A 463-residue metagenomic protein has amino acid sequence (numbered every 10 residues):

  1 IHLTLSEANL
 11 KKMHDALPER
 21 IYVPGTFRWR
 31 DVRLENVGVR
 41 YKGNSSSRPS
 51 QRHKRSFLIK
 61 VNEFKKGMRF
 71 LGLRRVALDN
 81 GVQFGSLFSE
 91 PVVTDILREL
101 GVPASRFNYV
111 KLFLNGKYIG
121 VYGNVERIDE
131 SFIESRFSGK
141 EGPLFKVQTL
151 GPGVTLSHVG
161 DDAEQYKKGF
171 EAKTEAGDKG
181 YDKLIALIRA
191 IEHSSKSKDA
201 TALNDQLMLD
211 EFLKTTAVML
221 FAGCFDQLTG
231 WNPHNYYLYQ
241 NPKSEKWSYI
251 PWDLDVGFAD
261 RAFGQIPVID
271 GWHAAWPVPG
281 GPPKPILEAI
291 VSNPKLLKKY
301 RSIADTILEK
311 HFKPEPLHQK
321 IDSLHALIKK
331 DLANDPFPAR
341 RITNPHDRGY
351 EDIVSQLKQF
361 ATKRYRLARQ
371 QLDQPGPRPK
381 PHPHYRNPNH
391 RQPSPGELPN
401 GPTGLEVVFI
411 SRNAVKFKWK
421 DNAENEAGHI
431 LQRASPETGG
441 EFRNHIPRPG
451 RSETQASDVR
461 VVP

Functional and structural regions predicted by a protein language model:
I1-F88, V92: Conserved NTP-binding catalytic cores of kinases and kinase-like/nucleotidyltransferase enzymes across multiple kinase
N9, V32, V37, K173-Y237 (+1 more regions): Middle-to-C-terminal accessory/interaction subdomains
Y22-P24, E426-I430: Exposed beta-strand and adjacent loop surfaces of beta-rich binding modules that mediate intermolecular recognition
K42, Y239-N241, I410: Short beta-strand micro-motifs enriched in acidic
S56-K66, L73, A77-G81, L100-S105 (+2 more regions): Internal "kinase-insert"/substrate-recognition segments embedded within catalytic cores of ATP-dependent enzymes
G81-K117: A conserved helix-loop-beta module that forms one wall/lid of the active-site cleft in ATP-utilizing catalytic domains
N387-N425: Pro/Thr/Ser/Gly-rich low-complexity, intrinsically disordered linker/stalk tracts
G428-P463: Recognizes extended acidic, P/S/T-rich segments that occur within or adjacent to Ig-like beta-sandwich modules
